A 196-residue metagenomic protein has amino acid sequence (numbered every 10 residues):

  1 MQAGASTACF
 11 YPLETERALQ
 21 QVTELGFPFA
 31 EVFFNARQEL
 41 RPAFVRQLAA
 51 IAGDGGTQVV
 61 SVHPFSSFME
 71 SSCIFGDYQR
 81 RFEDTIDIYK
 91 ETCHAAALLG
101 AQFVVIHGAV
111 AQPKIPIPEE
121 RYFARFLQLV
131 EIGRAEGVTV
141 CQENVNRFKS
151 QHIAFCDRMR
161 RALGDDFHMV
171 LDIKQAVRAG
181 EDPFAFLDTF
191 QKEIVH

Functional and structural regions predicted by a protein language model:
M1-C93, A97, A101, R134 (+2 more regions): N-terminal pre-domain/capping segments
A5, A30-V32, I106, Q142 (+1 more regions): Conserved beta-strand positions
A8-T15, F33-Q47, A111-E120, N146-H152 (+1 more regions): Acidic-and-aromatic substrate-binding clefts and catalytic sites of carbohydrate-active enzymes
E16-R17, S71-H168, R178: Active-site acidic/histidine proton-transfer and metal-coordination neighborhood in alpha/beta enzyme cores
L48, C156, P183-L187: Acidic, amphipathic alpha-helical patches
H63, H107, Q175, H196: Histidine-centered active-site/metal-ligand motif
F184-H196: Aromatic-lined glycan-binding groove of carbohydrate-active enzymes
